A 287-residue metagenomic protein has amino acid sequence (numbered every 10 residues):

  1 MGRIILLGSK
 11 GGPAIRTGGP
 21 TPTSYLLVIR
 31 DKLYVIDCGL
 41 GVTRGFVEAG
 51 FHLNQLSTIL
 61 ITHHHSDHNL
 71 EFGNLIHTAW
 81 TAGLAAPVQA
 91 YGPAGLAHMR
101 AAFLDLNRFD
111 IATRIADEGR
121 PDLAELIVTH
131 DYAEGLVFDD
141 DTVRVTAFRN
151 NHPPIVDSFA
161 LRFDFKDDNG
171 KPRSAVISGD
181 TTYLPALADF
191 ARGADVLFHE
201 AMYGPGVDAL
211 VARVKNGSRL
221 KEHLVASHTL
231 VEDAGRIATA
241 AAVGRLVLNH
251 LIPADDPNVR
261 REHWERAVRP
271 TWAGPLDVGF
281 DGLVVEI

Functional and structural regions predicted by a protein language model:
M1-V176, T182, L187-D189, R260-I287: Binuclear metal-dependent hydrolase catalytic cores
P172, T182-F280: Cap/insert and terminal regions of metallo-dependent hydrolase folds
